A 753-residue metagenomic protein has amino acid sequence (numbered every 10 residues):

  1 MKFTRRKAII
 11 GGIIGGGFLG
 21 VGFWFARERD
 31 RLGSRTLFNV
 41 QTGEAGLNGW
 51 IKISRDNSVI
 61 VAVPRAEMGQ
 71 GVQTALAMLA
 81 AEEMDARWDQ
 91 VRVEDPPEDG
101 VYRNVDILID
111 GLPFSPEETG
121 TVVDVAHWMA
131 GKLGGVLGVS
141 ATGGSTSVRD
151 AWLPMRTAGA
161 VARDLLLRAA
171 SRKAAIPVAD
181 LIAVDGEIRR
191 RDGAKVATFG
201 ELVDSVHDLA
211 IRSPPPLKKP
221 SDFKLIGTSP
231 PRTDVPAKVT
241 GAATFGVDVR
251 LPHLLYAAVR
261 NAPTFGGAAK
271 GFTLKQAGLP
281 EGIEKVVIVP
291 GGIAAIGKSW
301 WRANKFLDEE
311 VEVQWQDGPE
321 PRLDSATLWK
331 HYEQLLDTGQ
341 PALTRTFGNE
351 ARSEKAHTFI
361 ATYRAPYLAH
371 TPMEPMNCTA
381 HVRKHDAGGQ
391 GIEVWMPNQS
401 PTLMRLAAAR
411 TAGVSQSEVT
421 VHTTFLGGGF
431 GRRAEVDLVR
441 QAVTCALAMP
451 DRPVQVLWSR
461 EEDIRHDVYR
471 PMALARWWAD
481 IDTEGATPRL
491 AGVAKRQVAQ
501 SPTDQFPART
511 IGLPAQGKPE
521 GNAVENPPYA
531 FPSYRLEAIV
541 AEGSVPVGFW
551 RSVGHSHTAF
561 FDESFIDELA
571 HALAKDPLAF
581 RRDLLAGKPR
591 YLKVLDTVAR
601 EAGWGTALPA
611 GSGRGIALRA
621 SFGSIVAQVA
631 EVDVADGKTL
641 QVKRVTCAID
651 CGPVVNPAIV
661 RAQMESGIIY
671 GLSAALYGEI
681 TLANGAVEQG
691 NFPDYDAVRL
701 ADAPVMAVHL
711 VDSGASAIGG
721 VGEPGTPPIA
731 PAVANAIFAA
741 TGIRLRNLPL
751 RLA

Functional and structural regions predicted by a protein language model:
M1-I649, N691, V733, F738-N747: Structural alpha/beta core scaffold segments of enzyme domains
G652-N656: Cytochrome P450 core scaffold surrounding the K-helix E-X-X-R motif and the conserved "meander" helix-loop region
V660, L682-V698, G719-G722: Hydrophobic alpha-helical bundle architecture
G667: Glycine-rich, small/acidic residue-mixed loop/short-helix segments
R699-A717: Generic long, charged, amphipathic alpha-helical segments
V721, G725-A739: C-terminal substrate/ligand-recognition segments
